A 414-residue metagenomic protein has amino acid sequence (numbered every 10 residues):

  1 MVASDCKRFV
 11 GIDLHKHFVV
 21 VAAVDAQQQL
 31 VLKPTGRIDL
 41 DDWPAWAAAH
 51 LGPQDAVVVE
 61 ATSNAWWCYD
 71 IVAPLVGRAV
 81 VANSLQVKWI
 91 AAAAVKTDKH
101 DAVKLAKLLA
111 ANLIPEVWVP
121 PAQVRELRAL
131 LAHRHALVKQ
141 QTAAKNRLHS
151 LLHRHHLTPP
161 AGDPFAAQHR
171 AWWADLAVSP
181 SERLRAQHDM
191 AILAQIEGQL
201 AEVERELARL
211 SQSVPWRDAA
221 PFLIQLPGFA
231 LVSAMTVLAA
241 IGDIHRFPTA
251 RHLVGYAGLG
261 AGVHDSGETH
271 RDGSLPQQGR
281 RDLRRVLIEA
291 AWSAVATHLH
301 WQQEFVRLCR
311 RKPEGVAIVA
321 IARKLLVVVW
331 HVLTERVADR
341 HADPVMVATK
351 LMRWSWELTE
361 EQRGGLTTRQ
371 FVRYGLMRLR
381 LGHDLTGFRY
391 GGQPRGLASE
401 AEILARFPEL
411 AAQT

Functional and structural regions predicted by a protein language model:
M1-T414: A detector of single, family-specific signature residues that are central to catalytic or substrate-handling motifs
